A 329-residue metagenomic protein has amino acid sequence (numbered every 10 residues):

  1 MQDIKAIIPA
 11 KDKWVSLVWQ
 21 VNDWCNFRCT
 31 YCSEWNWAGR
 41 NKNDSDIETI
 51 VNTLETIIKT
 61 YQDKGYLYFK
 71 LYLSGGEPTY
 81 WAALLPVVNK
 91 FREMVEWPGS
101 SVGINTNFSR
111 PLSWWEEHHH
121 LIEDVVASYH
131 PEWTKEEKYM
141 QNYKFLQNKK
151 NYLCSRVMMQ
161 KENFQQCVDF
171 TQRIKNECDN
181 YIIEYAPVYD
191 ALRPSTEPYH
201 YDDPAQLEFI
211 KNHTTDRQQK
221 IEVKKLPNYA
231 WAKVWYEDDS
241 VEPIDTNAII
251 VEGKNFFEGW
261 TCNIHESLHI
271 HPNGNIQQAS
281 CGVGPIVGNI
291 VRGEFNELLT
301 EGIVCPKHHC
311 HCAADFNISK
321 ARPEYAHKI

Functional and structural regions predicted by a protein language model:
M1-K13, W35, H271-I329: Flexible mid-to-C-terminal extensions adjoining Fe-S/redox cofactors in radical SAM and related proteins
A6-N52, S280: Canonical Radical SAM [4Fe-4S] cluster-binding loop centered on the CxxxCxxC motif and its immediate flanking residues
V18, N22-C25, L71, N255 (+3 more regions): Residue-level signal for mature regions of secreted extracellular proteins and peptides
W24, S33, K59-T60, A230-K233 (+1 more regions): Glycine-rich short-loop/terminal segments
G39-N41, Y80-A82, L112-S113, N163-Q165 (+2 more regions): Short catalytic/ligand-binding loop motif for oxyanion handling, primarily in non-cytosolic enzymes, centered on
L54-L73, W81-E184: Radical SAM/AdoMet-radical enzyme domain recognition
Q62, E258-C262, Q278: Short loop/turn motifs at secondary-structure junctions and domain boundaries
D124, S128-S267, P272: Radical SAM enzyme [4Fe-4S]-AdoMet core and its adjacent flexible, acidic and glycine-rich loops/tails across
